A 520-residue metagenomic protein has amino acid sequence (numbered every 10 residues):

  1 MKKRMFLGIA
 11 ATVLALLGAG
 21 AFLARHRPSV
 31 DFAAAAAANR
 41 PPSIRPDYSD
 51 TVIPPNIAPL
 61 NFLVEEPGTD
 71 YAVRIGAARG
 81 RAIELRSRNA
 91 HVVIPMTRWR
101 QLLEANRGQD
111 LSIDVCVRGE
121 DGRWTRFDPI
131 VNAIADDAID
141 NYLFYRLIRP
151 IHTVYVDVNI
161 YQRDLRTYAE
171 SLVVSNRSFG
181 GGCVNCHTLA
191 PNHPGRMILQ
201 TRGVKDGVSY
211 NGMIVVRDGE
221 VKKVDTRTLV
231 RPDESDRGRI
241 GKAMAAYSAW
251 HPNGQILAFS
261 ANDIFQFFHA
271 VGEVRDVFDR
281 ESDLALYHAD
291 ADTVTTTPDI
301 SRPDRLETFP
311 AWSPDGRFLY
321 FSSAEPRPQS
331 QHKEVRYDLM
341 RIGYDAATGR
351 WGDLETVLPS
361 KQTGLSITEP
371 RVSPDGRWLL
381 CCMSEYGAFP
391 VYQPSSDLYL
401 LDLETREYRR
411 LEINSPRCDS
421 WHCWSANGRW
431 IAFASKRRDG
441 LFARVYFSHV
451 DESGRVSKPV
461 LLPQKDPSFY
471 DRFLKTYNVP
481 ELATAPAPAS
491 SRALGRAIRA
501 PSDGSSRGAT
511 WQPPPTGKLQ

Functional and structural regions predicted by a protein language model:
M1-V13: N-terminal Sec-pathway targeting helices
M5, L16-Q520: Sequence signature of WD/YWTD-type beta-propeller architectures
